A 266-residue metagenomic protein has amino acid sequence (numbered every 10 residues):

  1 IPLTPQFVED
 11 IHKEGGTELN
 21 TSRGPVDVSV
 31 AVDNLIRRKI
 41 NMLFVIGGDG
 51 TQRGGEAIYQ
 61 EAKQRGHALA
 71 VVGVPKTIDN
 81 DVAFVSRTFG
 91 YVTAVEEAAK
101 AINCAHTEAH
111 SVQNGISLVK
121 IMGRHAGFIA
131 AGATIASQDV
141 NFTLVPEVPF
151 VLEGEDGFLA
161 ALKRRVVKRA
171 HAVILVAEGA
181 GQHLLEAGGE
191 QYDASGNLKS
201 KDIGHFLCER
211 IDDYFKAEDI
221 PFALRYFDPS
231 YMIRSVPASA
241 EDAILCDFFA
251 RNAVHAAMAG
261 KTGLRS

Functional and structural regions predicted by a protein language model:
I1-L43, T51-Q52, I78, F89-N103: Glycine-rich oxoanion-binding loops at beta->alpha junctions
D10-L19, K76-S86, S111-G115, E190: Gly-rich Lys/Arg/Thr-decorated short loops/hinges at beta-loop-alpha junctions or inter-strand turns that position
R23-P25, D49-T51, K76-N80, G123 (+2 more regions): Acidic, glycine-rich active-site loops and adjacent beta-strand->loop/helix elements that engage anionic groups
D27, Q52-R53, D81, H125-G127 (+3 more regions): Flexible loop/turn segments at secondary-structure boundaries
N34, V45-G47, R53-A68, V72 (+1 more regions): Accessory alpha-helical/coil subdomains and C-terminal extensions that flank or cap enzyme catalytic cores
A83-V95, P237-A240: Short beta-strand elements at the ligand-binding edges of bilobed clamshell
E190-S266: C-terminal non-catalytic interaction/assembly regions of soluble proteins
